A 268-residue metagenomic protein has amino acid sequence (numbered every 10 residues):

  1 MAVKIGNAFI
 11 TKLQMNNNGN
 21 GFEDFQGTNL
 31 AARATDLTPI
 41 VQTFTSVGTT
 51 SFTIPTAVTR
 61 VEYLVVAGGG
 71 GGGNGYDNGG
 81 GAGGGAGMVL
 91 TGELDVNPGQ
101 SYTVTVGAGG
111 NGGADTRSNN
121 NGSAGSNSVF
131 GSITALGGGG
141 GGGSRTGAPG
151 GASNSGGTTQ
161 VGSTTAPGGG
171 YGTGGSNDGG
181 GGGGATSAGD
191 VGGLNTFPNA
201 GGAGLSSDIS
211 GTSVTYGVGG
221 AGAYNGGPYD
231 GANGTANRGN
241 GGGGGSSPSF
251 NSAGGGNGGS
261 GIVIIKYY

Functional and structural regions predicted by a protein language model:
A2-D36, I40-T49, T53-Y268: Low-complexity, glycine/proline-biased repetitive segments and flexible coils/loops
